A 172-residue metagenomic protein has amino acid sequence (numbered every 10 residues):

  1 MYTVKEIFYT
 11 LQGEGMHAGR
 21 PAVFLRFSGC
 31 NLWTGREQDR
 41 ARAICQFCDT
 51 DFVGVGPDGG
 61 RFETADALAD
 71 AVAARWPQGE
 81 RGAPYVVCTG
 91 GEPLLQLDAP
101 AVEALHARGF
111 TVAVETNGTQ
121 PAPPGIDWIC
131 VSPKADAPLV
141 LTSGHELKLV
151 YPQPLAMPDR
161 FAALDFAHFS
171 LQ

Functional and structural regions predicted by a protein language model:
Y2-E6, P21, L32-I126: Conserved Radical SAM active-site core
E6-A22, G29: S-adenosyl-L-methionine
L25, E92, V114, S132 (+1 more regions): Conserved, mostly hydrophobic/aromatic
Q78-E80, G144-E146, Y151-Q172: Conserved C-terminal portion of the radical SAM core fold that forms the substrate/S-adenosylmethionine-binding
V102, I129-V131, L139-P152: A short alpha/beta connector and helix-capping loop motif
E115-P121, P133-A137, Q153-L155: Short, polar loop motifs at secondary-structure junctions
Q120-D127, P138-S143, P158-D165: Short loop/helix-cap segments at secondary-structure boundaries that form the rim of catalytic
